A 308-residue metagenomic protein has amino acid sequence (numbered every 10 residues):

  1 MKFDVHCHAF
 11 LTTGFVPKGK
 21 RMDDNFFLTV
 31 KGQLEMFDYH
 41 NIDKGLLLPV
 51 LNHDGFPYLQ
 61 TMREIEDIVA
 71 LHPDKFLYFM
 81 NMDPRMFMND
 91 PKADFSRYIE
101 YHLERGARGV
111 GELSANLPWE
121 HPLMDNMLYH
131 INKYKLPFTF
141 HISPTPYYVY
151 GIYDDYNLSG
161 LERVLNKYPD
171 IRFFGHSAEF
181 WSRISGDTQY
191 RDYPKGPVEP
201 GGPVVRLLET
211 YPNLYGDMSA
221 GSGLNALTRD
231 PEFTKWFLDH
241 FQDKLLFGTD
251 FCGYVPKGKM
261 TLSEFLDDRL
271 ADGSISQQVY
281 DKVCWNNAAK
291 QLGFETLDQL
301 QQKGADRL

Functional and structural regions predicted by a protein language model:
M1-K44, F241-L246, C252-L308: Mid-to-C-terminal alpha-helical segments outside catalytic/metal-binding sites
K2-V5, L47-L48, F79-N81, G111 (+3 more regions): Active-site neighborhood of phospho(di)ester-bond hydrolases with catalytic His/Asp-centered motifs
V16-D24, D54-Q60, F87-A93, Y147-Y156 (+3 more regions): Short, flexible/disordered intra-domain loops and linkers
K20, D24-G55, F76-D83, R108-A115: Divalent metal-dependent hydrolysis catalytic cores, especially in the metallo-beta-lactamase
F26-L34, P57-I68, A93-Y98, N157-E162 (+2 more regions): Alpha-helical scaffolding within the catalytic cores of extracellular/periplasmic polymer-degrading hydrolases
L51, M82-M86, N116, P144-P146 (+3 more regions): Active-site-proximal loop/turn and secondary-structure-junction residues that shape catalytic pockets, frequently
F56-D155: Active-site gating/metal-coordination segments in enzymes
G109, H121-F247: Catalytic pocket-lining loop regions of alpha/beta-barrel enzymes, especially the amidohydrolase/enolase/GH5 lineages
